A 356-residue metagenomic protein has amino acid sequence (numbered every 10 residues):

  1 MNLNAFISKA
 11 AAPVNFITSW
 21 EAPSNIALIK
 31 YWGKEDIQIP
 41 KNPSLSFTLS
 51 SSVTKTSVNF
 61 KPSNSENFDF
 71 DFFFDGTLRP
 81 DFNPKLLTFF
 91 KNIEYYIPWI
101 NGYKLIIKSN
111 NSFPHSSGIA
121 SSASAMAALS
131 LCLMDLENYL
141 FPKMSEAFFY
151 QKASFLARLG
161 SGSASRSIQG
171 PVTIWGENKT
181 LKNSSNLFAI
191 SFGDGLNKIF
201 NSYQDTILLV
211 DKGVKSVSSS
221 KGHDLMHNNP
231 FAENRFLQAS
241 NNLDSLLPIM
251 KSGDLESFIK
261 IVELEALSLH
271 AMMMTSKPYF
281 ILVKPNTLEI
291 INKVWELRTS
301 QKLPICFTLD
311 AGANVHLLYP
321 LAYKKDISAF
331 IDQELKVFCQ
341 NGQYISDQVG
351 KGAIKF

Functional and structural regions predicted by a protein language model:
M1-A27, G33-I37, P62, D194-F356: C-terminal nucleotide
M1-S117, L131-A147, F330, Q343-F356: ATP-binding N-lobe of GHMP and related small-molecule kinases
N2-N4, Y95, W99-F200: Gly/Ser-rich oxyanion-binding loop with an adjacent helix/lid that shapes the negatively charged ligand pocket
A27-K30, T54-V58, A164-S167, P171-I174 (+2 more regions): Short beta-strand scaffold segments in enzyme catalytic cores
L49-S51, I168-G170, N201-Y203, G312: Short, solvent-exposed loop/turn segments at the edges of secondary structure
L78-D81, A120-S124, F231-N234: Short alpha-helix boundary/capping segments
L78-K85, A125, F149, N286 (+1 more regions): Short amphipathic alpha-helical segments
T88-N92, G162-I174, S240-D244, I249: Charged/polar, low-hydrophobicity segments characteristic of intrinsically disordered regions and flexible loops
